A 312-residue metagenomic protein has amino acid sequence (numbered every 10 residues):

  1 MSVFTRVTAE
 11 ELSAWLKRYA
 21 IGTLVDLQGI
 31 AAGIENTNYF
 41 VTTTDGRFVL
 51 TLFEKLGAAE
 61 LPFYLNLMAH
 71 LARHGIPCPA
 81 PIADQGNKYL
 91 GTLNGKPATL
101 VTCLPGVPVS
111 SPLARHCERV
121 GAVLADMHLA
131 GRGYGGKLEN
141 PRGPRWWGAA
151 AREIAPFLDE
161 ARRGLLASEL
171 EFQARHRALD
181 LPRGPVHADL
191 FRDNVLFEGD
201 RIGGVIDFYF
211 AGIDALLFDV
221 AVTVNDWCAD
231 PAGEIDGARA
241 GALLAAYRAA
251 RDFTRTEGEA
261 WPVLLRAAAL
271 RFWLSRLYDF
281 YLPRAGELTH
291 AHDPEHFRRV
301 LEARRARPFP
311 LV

Functional and structural regions predicted by a protein language model:
M1-Q85, E198-R201, P308-V312: Conserved NTP-binding catalytic cores of kinases and kinase-like/nucleotidyltransferase enzymes across multiple kinase
V7-R18, G135-K137, W147-A188, E198: An alpha-helical support segment within catalytic cores of ATP-dependent transferases
A31-T44, V49-L50, P81-I82, Q173-F218 (+1 more regions): Active-site acidic catalytic loop and adjacent metal/ATP-binding pocket of ATP-dependent phosphoryl transfer enzymes
T42-G135: ATP-binding pocket architecture of kinase catalytic cores
S110-R163, L181-R183, L288-A291: A cross-family kinase active-site recognition segment
P141, R145, R152-E153, F272-V312: ATP/Mg2+ or Mg2+-diphosphate-binding catalytic cores that bind nucleotide phosphates or diphosphates via glycine-rich
L217-D252, R266-R284: Active-site activation/catalytic loop segments of kinase-like enzymes and analogous catalytic loops in related
F253-L265: All-alpha amphipathic helical-bundle segments outside canonical DNA-binding/catalytic cores that form hydrophobic
